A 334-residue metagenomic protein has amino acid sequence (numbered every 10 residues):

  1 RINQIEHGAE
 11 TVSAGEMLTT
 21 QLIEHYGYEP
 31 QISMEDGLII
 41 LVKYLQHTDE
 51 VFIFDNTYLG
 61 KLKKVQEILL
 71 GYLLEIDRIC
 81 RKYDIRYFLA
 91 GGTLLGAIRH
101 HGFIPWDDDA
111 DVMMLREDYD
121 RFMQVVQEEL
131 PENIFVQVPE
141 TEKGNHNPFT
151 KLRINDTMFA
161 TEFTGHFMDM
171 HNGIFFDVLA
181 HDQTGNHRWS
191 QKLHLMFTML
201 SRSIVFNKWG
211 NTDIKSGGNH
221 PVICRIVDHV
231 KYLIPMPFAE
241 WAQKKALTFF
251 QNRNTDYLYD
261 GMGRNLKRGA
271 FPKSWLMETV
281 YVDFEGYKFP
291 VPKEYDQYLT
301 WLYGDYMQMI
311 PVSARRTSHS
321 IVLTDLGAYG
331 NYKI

Functional and structural regions predicted by a protein language model:
R1-A14, T19-T20: C-terminal "lid/loop" region of Rossmann-like NAD(P)-dependent oxidoreductases
E16-M17, Q31, M113, P290: Short aromatic/basic micro-patch
Q21-L22, E50-G60: Short glycine/proline-rich turn/loop motifs
M34-D49: Amphipathic terminal alpha-helices
T57-Y83, V126-N186, S203-L302, M309-I334: Conserved catalytic core of two-metal-ion nucleotidyltransferases
D77-A110, Y119-D120, S274, W301-L302: Active-site nucleotide-donor binding segment shared across nucleotidyl transfer reactions
F122-Q124: Conserved SAM-binding loop
R188-H194: A short secondary-structure junction signal
